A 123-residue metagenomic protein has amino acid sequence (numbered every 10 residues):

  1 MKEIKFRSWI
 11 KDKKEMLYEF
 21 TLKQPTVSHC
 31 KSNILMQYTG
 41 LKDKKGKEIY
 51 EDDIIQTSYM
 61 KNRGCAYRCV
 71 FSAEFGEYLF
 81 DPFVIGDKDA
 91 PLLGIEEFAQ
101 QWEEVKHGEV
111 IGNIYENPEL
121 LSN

Functional and structural regions predicted by a protein language model:
M1-N123: Secondary-structure transition motif
